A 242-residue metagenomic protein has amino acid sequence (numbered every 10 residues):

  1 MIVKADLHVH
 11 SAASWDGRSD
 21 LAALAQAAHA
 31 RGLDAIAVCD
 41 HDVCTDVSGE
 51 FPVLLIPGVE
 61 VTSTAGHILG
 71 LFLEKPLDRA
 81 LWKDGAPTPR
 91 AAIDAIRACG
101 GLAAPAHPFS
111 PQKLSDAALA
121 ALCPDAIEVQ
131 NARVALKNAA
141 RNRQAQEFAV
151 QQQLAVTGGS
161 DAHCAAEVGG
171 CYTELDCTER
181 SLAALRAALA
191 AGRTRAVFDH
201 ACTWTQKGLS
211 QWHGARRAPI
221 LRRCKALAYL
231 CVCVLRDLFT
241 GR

Functional and structural regions predicted by a protein language model:
M1-L7, S11, G17, L21-A22 (+4 more regions): Charged catalytic cores and adjacent phosphate/nucleic-acid-binding surfaces used for phosphate/nucleic-acid chemistry
D6-A12, L24-D42, L102-A104: Divalent metal-dependent hydrolysis catalytic cores, especially in the metallo-beta-lactamase
A25, R90-I93: Generic structural signal for well-ordered alpha-helices, preferentially at hydrophobic/aromatic core positions
H41-V43, D84, P108-Q112: Short beta->alpha connector loops
T88, R97-Q112: Aromatic-lined carbohydrate-recognition surfaces of secreted/lumenal glycan-active proteins
